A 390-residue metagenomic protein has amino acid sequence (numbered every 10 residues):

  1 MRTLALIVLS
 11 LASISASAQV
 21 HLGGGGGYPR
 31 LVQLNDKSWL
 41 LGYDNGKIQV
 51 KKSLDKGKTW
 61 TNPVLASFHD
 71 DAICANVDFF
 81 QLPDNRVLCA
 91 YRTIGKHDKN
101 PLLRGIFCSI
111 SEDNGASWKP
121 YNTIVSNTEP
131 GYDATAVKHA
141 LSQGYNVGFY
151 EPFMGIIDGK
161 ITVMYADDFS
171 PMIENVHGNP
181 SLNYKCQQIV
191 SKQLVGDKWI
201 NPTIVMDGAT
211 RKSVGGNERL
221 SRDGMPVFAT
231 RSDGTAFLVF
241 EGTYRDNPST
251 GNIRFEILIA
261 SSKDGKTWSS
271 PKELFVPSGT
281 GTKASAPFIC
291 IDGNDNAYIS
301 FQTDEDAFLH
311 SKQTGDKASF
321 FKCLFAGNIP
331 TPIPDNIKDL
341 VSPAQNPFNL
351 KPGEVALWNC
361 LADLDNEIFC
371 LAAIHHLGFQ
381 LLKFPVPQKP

Functional and structural regions predicted by a protein language model:
M1-A5: Positively charged n-region of N-terminal signal peptides that target proteins for export
L9-S17: Hydrophobic h-region of N-terminal signal peptides that target proteins for export in Gram-negative bacteria
Q19-P390: Asp-box/BNR beta-propeller blade signature and adjacent active/binding-site loops in extracellular glycan-interacting
